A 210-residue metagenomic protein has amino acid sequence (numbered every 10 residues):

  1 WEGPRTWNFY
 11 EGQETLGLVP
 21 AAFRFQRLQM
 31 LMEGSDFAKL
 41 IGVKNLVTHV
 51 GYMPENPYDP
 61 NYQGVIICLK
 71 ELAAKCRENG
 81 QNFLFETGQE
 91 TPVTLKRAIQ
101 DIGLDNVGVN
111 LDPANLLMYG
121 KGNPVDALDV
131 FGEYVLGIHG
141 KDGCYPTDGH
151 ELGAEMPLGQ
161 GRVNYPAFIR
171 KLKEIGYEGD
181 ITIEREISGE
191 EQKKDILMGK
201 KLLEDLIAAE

Functional and structural regions predicted by a protein language model:
W1-R5, K141-C144: Short glycine-enriched loops at secondary-structure junctions
R5-G108: Active-site acidic/histidine proton-transfer and metal-coordination neighborhood in alpha/beta enzyme cores
G42, K70, A74, E78 (+2 more regions): Histidine-acidic metal/acid-base catalytic patches
